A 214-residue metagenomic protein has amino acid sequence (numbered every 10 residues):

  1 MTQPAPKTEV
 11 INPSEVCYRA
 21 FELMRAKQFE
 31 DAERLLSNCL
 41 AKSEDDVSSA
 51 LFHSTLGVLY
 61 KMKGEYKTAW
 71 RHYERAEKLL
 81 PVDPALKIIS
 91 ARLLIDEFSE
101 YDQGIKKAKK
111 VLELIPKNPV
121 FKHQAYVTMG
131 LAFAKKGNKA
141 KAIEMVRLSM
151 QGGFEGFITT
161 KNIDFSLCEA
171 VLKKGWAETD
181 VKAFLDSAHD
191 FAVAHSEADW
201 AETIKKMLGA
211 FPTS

Functional and structural regions predicted by a protein language model:
T2-T8, A170-S214: Terminal, low-structured helical/coil segments at or just beyond the last alpha-helical repeat
V10, V47, P81, V120-K122 (+2 more regions): Residue signature of alpha-solenoid helical repeat architecture, marking inter-repeat boundaries and helix-start
E15, S49-F52, L86, F121 (+2 more regions): TPR alpha-solenoid repeat register
F21, V58, R92-L93, L131 (+1 more regions): Residue-level recognition of tetratricopeptide repeat
A26, K63, E97-F98, K136 (+1 more regions): Structural motif corresponding to the intra-repeat A-B loop/turn of tetratricopeptide repeats
